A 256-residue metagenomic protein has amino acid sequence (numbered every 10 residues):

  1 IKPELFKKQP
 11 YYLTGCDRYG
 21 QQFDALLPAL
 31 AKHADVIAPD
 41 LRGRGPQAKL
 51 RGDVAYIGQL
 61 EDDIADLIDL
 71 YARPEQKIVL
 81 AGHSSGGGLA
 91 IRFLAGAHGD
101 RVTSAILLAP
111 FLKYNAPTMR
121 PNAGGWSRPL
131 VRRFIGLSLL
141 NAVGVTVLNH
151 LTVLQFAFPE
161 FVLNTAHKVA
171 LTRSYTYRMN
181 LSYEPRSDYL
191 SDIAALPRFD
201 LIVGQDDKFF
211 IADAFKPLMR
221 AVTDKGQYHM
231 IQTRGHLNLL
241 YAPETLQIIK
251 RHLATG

Functional and structural regions predicted by a protein language model:
C16-P28, D213: The serine-hydrolase catalytic nucleophile loop
L27-K49: Conserved alpha/beta-hydrolase
V54-A72: Alpha/beta-hydrolase active-site loop
I106-A116: Active-site nucleophile loop of the alpha/beta-hydrolase fold
G125-D200: Alpha/beta-hydrolase
D200-D207: Conserved strand-to-loop "acid loop" that flanks and positions the catalytic carboxylate
K208-A214: Conserved alpha/beta-hydrolase "acid-adjacent" motif
R234-E244: Catalytic histidine-centered segment of alpha/beta-hydrolase-like enzymes
